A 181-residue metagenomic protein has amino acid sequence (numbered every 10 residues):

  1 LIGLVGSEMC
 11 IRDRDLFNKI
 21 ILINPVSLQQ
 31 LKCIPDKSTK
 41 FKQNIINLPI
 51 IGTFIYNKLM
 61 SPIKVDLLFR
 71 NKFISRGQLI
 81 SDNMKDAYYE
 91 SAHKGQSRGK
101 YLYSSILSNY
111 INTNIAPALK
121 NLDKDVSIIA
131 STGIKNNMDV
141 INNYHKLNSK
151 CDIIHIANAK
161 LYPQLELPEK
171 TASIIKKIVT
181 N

Functional and structural regions predicted by a protein language model:
L1-G6, I11: Single conserved hydrophobic/aromatic residue that forms the stacking wall/gate of nucleotide- or nucleobase-binding
F17-F54: Flexible "cap/lid" loop of the alpha/beta hydrolase fold
L28, I111, K135-N136, L161-Q164: Nucleotide-sugar-dependent glycosyltransferase donor-binding/catalytic pocket residues
L31-C33, N57-N121: Conserved alpha/beta-hydrolase catalytic His-Asp/Glu region
L31-D36, V140-N142, E166-P168: Short aromatic-enriched loop/helix-cap "lid" or pocket-rim segments at secondary-structure transitions that line
N121-A159: Conserved loop-alpha-helix segment in the C-terminal half of the alpha/beta-hydrolase fold that carries the catalytic
A159-A172: Catalytic histidine-centered segment of alpha/beta-hydrolase-like enzymes
T171, I175, V179: Hydrophobic "lid"/C-terminal helical patch of Rossmann-like NAD(P)-dependent dehydrogenase/epimerase domains
